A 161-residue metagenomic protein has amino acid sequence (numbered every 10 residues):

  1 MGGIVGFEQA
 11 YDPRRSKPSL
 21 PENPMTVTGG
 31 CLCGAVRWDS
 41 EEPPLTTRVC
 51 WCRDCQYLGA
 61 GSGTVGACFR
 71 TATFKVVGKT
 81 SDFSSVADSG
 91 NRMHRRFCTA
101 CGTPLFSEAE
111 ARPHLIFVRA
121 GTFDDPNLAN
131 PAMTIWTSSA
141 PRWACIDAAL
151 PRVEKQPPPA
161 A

Functional and structural regions predicted by a protein language model:
G2-A161: A short Gly-Trp-Pro
